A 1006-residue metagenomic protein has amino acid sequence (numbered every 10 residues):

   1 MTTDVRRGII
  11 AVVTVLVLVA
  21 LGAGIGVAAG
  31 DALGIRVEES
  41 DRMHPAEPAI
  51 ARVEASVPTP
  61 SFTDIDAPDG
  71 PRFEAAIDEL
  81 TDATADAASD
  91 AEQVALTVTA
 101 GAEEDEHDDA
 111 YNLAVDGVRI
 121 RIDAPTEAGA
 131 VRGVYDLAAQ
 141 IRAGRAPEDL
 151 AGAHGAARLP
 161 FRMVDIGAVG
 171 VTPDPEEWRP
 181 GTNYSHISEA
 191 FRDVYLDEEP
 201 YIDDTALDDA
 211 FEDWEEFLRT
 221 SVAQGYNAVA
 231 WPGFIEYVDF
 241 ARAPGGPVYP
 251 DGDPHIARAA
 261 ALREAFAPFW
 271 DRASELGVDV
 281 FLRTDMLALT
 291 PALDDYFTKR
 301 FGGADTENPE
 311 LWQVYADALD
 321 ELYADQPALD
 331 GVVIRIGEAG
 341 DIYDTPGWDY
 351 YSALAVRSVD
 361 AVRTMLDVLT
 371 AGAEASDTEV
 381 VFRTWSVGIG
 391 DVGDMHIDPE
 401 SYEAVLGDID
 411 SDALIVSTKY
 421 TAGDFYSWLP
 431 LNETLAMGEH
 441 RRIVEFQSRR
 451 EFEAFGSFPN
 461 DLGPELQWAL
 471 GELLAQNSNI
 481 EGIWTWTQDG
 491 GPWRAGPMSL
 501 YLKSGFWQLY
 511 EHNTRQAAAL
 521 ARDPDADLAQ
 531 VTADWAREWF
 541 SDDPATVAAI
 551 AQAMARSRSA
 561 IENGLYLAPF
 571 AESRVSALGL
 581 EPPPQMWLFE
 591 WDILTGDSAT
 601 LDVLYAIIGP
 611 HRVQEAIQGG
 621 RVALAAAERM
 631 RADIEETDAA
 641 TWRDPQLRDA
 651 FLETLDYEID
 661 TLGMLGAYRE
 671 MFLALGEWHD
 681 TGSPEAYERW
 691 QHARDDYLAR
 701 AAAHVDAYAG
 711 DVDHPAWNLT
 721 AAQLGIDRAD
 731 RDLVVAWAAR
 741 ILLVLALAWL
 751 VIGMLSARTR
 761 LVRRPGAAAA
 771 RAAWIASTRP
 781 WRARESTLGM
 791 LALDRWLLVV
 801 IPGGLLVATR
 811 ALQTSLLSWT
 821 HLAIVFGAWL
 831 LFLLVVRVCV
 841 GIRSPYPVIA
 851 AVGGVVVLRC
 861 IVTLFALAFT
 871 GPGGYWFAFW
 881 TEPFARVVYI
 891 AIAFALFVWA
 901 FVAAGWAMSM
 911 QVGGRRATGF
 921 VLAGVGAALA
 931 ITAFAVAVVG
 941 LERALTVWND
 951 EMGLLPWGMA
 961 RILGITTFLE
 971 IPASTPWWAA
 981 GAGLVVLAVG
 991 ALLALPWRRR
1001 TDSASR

Functional and structural regions predicted by a protein language model:
M1-L18: N-terminal Sec-pathway targeting helices
L18-R119, P125, A146-G152: Acidic, contiguous N-terminal accessory segments
R36, R42, W178-P180, Y184-S185 (+2 more regions): C-terminal non-catalytic alpha-helical accessory regions
T63, A76-E79, H107-A110, D116-A316 (+3 more regions): Feature activates predominantly on carbohydrate-active enzymes
A85, G167, N227, I256 (+3 more regions): Catalytic-core regions of glycoside hydrolase
V734-A757, G981-V989: Selective detector of the "anchor" transmembrane alpha-helix that sits immediately C-terminal
A772-R859: Selected alpha-helical membrane-embedding segments in polytopic membrane proteins
V836-A973: Hydrophobic alpha-helical transmembrane segments and adjacent short intramembrane/lumenal linkers of inner/organellar
